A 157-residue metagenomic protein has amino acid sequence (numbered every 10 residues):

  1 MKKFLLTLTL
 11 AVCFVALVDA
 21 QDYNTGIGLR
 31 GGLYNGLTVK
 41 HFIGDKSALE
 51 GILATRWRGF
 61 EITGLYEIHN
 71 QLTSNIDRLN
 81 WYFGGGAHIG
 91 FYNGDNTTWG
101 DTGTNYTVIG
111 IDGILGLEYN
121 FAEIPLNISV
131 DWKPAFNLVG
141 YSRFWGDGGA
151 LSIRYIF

Functional and structural regions predicted by a protein language model:
M1-Y23: Cleavable N-terminal export/targeting peptides
A20-N24, K46, Q71-N80, F121-L126: Short loop/turn motifs that connect adjacent beta-strands in outer-membrane beta-barrel proteins
Q21-L33, L37, H41-W57, F83-I89 (+1 more regions): Transmembrane beta-strand segments that form the barrel wall of outer-membrane beta-barrel proteins
Y23, L33-N35, R58-I62, L79 (+2 more regions): Residues that define the transmembrane beta-barrel architecture of outer-membrane proteins
L29, L37-H41, G64-I68, G85-A87 (+3 more regions): Residues on the lipid-exposed face of transmembrane beta-strands in outer-membrane beta-barrel proteins
S47-G51, F91-T107: Flexible, solvent-exposed loop segments that connect beta-strands
G64-L65, N93-D101, G140-D147: Outer-membrane beta-barrel translocator domains and adjoining extracellular loop/strand segments of Gram-negative
H69-W99: Helix-adjacent hinge/juxtasegments
